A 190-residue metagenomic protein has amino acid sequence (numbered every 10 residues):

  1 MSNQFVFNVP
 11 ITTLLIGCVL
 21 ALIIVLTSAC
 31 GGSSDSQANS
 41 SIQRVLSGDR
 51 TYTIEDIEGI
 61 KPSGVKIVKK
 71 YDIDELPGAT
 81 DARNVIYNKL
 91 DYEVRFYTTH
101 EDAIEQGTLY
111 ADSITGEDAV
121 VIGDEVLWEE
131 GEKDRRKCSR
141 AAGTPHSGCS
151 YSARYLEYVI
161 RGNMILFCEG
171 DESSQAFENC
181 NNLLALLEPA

Functional and structural regions predicted by a protein language model:
N3-I16: Bacterial N-terminal signal peptides that target proteins for export
I16-I24: Hydrophobic helical h-region of N-terminal Sec-dependent signal peptides in bacterial secretory/periplasmic proteins
L26-A29: C-terminal motif of bacterial Sec signal peptides marking the signal peptidase cleavage site
G31-S33: Bacterial signal peptide processing site
D35-I54: N-terminal, intrinsically disordered, polar/charged segments of Gram-positive cell-envelope systems that serve as
I42-S47, L90-F96, M164-S173: Second-shell loop/turn segments in exported
Y52-H146, S150-S152: Short, solvent-exposed recognition patches
E125-A190: A short, solvent-exposed beta-edge/loop patch
